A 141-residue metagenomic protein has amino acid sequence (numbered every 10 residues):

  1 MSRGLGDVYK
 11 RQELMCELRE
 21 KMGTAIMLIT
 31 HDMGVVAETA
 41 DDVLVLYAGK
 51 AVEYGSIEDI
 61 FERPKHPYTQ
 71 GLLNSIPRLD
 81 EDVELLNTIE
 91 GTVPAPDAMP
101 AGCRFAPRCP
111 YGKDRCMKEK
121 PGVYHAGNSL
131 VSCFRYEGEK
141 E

Functional and structural regions predicted by a protein language model:
M1-Y9: Single conserved hydrophobic/aromatic residue that forms the stacking wall/gate of nucleotide- or nucleobase-binding
S2, M27, D97-A101: Short alpha-helix boundary/capping motifs
K10-E84: P-loop NTP-binding/switch modules centered on Walker-like glycine-rich loops
I57-E141: Short catalytic/signature loops enriched in Gly
